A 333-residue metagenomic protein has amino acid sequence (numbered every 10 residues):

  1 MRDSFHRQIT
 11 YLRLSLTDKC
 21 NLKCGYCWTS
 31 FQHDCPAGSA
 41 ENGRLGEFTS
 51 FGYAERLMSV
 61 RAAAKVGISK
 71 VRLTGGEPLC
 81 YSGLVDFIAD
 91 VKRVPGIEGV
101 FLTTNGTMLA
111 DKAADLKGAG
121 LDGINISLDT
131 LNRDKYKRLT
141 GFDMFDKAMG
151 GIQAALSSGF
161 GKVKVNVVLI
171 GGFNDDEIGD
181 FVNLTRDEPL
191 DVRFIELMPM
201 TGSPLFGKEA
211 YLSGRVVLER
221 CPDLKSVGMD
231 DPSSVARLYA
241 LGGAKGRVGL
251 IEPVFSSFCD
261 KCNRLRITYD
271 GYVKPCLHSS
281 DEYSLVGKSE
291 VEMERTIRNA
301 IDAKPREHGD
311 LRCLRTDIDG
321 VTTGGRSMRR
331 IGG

Functional and structural regions predicted by a protein language model:
M1-T10, D187, L197-G333: Auxiliary Fe-S-binding modules of radical SAM enzymes
S4-G52: Canonical Radical SAM [4Fe-4S] cluster-binding loop centered on the CxxxCxxC motif and its immediate flanking residues
L16, V192, G271: Residue-level signature of catalytic and energy-coupling elements of molecular machines, predominantly ATP/GTP-dependent
T17-K19, A119, T268: A short, compositionally biased micro-patch
L22, R133-D134, S257, Y283: Glycine-centered loop/turn positions within well-structured domains that cap or flank conserved ligand/cofactor-binding
W28, A113, T140, L277 (+1 more regions): Short, flexible helix/strand-to-coil boundary loops that buttress conserved ligand/catalytic motifs in alpha/beta
C35-A37, N132-L139, T201-L205, S284: A short acidic, helix-capping loop that chelates divalent metal ions and anchors anionic groups
S50-L73, E77-I195: Radical SAM/AdoMet-radical enzyme domain recognition
